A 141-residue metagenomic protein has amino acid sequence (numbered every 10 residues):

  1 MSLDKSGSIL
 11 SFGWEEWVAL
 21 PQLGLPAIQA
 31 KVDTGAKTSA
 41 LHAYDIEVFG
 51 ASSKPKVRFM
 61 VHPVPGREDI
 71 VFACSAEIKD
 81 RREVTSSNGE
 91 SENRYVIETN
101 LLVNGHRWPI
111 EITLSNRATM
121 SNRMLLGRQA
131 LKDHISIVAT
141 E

Functional and structural regions predicted by a protein language model:
M1-E141: Pepsin/retropepsin-fold aspartyl endopeptidases
